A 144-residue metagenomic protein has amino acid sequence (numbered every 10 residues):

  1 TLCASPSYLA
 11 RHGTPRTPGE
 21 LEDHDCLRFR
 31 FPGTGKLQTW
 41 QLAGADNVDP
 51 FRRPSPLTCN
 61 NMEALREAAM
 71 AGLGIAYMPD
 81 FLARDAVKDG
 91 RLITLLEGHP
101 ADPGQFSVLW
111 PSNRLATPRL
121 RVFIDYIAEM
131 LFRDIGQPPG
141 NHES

Functional and structural regions predicted by a protein language model:
C3-A4, N60, M78: A conserved hydrophobic position in a structured secondary element of the catalytic/binding core that shapes
C3-F29, A45: Flexible hinge/capping segments at coil-to-helix
P6-S7, E63, F81-L82: Alpha-helix/helix-capping structural signal
G19, R66-E67, R121: Alpha-helical segments flanking ligand/cofactor-binding loops in enzyme cores
E20, Q38-R52, A86: Ligand-binding cleft/hinge of the Venus flytrap
R28, P50-N61, H99: Short beta-strand-to-loop elements that line the ligand-binding cleft of bilobed periplasmic-binding protein-like
E67-R91: A ligand-binding cleft/hinge motif common to bilobed small-molecule-binding domains
D80-D89, H99-S144: C-terminal effector-binding regulatory domain of bacterial HTH transcription factors
